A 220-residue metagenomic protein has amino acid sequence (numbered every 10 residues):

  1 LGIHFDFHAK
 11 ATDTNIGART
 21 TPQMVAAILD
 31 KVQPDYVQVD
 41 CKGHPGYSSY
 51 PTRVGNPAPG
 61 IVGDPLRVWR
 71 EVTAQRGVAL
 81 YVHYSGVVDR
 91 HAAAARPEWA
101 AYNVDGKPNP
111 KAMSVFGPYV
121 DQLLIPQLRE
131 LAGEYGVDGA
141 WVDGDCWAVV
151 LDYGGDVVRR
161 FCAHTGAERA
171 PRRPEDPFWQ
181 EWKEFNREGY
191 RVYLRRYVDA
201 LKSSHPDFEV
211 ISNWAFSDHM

Functional and structural regions predicted by a protein language model:
L1, Q33-D35, A74-L80, G136-D138 (+1 more regions): Short, well-ordered coil/turn segments that N-cap beta-strands
L1-P45, R76-V78: N-terminal structural segment of carbohydrate-active enzymes
H4-T20, S48-G63, K107-I125, E175-Y193 (+1 more regions): The substrate-binding groove and active-site-proximal loops of carbohydrate-active enzymes, especially glycoside
F5-F7, V39-G43, V82-G86, G144 (+1 more regions): A cross-domain feature marking catalytic cores of carbohydrate-active enzymes and several ubiquitous metabolic/repair
L29, T73, L80, L124 (+3 more regions): Conserved, mostly hydrophobic/aromatic
D30-P65, V88-N109, L151-D156: Aromatic-lined carbohydrate-binding/catalytic grooves of carbohydrate-active enzymes
V82-Y135, G144, G166-K183, R195: Active-site-adjacent "subsite" loops/lids of carbohydrate-active enzymes
R90-W99, W141, A148-D152, Y190 (+1 more regions): Substrate-binding cleft/loops of secretory-pathway carbohydrate-active enzymes
